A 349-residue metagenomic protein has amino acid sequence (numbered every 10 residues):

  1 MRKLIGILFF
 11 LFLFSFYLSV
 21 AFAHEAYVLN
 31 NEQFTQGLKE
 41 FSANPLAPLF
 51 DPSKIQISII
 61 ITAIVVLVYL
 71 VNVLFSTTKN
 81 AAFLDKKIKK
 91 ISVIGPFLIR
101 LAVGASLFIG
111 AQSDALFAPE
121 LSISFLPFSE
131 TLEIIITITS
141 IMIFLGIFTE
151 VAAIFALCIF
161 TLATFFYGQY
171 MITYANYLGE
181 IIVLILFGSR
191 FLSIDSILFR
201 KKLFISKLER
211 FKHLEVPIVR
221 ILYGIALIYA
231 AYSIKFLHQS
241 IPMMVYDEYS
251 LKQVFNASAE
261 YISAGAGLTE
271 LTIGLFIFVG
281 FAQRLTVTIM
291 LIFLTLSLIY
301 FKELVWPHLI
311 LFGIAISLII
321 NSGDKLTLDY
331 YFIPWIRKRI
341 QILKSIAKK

Functional and structural regions predicted by a protein language model:
M1-H24: N-terminal secretory/membrane targeting signals
G6, A21-I135, L145-I241, A257-L268 (+1 more regions): Extended, low-polarity transmembrane helix blocks
S140-F144, G274: Short tryptophan-centered beta-strand motifs in secreted/extracellular beta-sheet-rich domains of glycan-recognition
I241-E248: Short Gly/aromatic-enriched secondary-structure transition segments
E248-N256, E260: Extracytosolic (periplasmic/ER-lumenal) interhelical loops and adjacent juxtamembrane/interface segments of multi-pass
